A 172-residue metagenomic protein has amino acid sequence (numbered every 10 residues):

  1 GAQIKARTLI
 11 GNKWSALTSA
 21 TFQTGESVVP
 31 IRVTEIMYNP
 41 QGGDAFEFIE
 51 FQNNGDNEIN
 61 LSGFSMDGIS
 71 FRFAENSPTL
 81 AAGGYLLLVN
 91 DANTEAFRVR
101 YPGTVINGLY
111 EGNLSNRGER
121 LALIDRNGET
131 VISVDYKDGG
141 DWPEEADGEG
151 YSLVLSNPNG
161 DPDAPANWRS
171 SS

Functional and structural regions predicted by a protein language model:
Q3, I10-S171: Activation on beta-sandwich/Ig-like modules and their edge loops
